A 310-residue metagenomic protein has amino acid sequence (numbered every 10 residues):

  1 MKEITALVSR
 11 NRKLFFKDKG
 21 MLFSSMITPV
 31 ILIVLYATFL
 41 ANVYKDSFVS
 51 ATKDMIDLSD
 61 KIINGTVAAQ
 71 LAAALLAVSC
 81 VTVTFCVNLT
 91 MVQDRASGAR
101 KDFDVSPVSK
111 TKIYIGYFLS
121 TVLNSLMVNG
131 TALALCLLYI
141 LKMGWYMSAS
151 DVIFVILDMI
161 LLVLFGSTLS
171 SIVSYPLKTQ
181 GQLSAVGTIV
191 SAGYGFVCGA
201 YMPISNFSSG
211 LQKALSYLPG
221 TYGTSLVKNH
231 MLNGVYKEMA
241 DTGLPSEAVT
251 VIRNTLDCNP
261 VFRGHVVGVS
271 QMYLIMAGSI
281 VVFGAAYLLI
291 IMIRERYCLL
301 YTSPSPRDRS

Functional and structural regions predicted by a protein language model:
M1-V30, S97, K112, L299-L300: Aromatic- and glycine-rich beta-strand/loop motifs that create alpha-glucan
L14-F48, V67-F85, L126-N129, D158 (+2 more regions): Hydrophobic alpha-helical transmembrane segments of multi-pass membrane transport/permease proteins
I31, N64-K142: Hydrophobic alpha-helical transmembrane segments of multi-pass membrane transport proteins
L35-Y44, S174-V235: Transmembrane helix segments
F48-I63: Perimembrane loop-to-helix junctions flanking transmembrane segments
K110, F118-C198: Alpha-helical transmembrane segments and their short interhelical loops
N229, N233-L300: Alpha-helical transmembrane segments of multi-pass membrane transporters/translocases
Y301-D308: Conserved small/polar residues in nucleotide/adenosyl-binding loops
